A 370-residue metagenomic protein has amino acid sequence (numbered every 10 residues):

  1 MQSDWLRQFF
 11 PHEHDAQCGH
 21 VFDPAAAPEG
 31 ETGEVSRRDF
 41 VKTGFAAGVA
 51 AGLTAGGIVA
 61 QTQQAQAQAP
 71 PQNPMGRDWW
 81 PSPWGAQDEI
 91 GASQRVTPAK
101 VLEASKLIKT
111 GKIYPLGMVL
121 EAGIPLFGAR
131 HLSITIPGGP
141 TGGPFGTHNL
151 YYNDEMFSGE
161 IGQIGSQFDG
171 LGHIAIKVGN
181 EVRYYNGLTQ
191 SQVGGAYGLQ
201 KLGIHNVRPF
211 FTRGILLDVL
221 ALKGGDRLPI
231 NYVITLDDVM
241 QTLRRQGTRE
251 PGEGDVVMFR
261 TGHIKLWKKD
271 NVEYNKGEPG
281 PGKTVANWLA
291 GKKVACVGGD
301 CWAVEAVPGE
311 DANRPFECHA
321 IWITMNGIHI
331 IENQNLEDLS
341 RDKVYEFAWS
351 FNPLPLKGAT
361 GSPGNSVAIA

Functional and structural regions predicted by a protein language model:
M1-D39, L53: N-terminal secretory signal peptides
H14, C18-H20, G33-S36, G48 (+1 more regions): Active-/binding-site microenvironments in catalytic and ligand-binding cores
A27-P28, T54, S158, K276: A general structural-boundary detector
G33-K42, A50-Q68: N-terminal twin-arginine translocation
F45: Short, locally clustered residues in the helix-turn-helix/winged-helix DNA-binding domain
